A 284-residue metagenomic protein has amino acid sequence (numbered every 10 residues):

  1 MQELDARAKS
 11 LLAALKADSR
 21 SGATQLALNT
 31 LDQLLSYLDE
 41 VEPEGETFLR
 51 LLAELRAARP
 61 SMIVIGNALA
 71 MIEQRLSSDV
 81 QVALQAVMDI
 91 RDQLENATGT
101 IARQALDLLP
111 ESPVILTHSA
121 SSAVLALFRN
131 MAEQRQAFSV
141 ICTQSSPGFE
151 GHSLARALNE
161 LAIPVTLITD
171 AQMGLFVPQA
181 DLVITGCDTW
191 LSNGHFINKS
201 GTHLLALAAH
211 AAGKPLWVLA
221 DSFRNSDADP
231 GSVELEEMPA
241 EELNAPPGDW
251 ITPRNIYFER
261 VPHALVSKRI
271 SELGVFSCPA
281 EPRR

Functional and structural regions predicted by a protein language model:
M1-V87: Long amphipathic alpha-helical segments
D5, A17-R20, V114-L116, A120 (+1 more regions): Short, glycine-rich nucleotide/cofactor-binding loops
S10, A14, N29-S36, R50 (+11 more regions): Alpha-helical scaffold segments in soluble metabolic enzymes
T24, V114-V124, P147: Gly/Ser/Thr-rich loops at beta-strand to alpha-helix junctions that form or flank small-molecule/cofactor-binding
E40, A57, E111, E133-Q134: Secondary-structure boundary motif
R50-S77, D89-L94, T98, R103 (+3 more regions): Non-catalytic, soluble scaffold/interaction modules
E73-E111, V124, R129, Q136-V183: Ligand-binding beta-strand-loop-alpha-helix segment within the catalytic cores of soluble metabolic enzymes
R135-A137, T143-R284: Conserved phosphate- and dinucleotide-binding cores of soluble alpha/beta proteins, encompassing both enzyme active
